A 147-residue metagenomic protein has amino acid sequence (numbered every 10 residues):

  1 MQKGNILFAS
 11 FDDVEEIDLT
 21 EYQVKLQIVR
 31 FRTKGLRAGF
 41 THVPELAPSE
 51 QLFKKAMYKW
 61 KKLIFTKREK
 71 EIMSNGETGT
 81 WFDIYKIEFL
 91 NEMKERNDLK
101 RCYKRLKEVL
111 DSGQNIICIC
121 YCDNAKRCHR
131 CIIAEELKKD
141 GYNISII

Functional and structural regions predicted by a protein language model:
M1-I147: Residues lining hydrophobic/aromatic ligand-binding pockets adjacent to catalytic sites
